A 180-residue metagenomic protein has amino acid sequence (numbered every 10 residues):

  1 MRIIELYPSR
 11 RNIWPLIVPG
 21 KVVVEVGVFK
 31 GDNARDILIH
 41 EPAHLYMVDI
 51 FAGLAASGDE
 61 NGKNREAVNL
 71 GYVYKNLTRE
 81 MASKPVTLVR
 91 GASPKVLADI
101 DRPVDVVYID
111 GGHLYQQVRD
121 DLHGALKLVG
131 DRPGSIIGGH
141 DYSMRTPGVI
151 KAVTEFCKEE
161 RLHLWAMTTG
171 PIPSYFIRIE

Functional and structural regions predicted by a protein language model:
M1-I3: Class I SAM-dependent transferase core
Y7-E180: S-adenosylmethionine/decaboxylated-SAM
